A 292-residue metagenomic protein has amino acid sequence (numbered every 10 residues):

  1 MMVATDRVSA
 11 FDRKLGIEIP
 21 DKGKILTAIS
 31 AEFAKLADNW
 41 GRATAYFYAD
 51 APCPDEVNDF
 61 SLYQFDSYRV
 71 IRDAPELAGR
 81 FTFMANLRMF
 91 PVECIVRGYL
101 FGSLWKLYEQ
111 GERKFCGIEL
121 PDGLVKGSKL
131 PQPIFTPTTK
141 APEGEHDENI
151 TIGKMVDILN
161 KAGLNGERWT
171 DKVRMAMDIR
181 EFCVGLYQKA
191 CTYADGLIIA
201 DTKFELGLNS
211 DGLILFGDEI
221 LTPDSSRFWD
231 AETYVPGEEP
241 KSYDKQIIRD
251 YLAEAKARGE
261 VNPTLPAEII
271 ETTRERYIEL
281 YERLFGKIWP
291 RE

Functional and structural regions predicted by a protein language model:
M1-A141, A257, V261-E292: Active-site loop/lid in soluble adenylation, ligation, and acyl-transfer enzymes
R13-I25, A141-R180, P263-P266: Short histidine-centered catalytic/ligand-binding loop motif
A28, R174, D178-E181, Y243 (+2 more regions): Generic recognition of stable, solvent-exposed alpha-helical segments in well-folded globular domains
T44-A51, T192-L208: A short glycine-rich, hydrophobically flanked beta-strand micro-motif that places a catalytic Asp/Glu for divalent metal
M89-P91, G196-I199, S210-I214: Coil-to-beta-strand transition motifs
E167-A200: A long amphipathic alpha-helix within ATP-dependent nucleotide-binding catalytic cores
F204-Q246: Catalytic activation segment of kinase domains across protein kinase-like and atypical kinase folds
K241-T264: A hydrophobic, small-residue-rich beta->alpha segment in the mid-to-C-terminal subdomain of diverse proteins
